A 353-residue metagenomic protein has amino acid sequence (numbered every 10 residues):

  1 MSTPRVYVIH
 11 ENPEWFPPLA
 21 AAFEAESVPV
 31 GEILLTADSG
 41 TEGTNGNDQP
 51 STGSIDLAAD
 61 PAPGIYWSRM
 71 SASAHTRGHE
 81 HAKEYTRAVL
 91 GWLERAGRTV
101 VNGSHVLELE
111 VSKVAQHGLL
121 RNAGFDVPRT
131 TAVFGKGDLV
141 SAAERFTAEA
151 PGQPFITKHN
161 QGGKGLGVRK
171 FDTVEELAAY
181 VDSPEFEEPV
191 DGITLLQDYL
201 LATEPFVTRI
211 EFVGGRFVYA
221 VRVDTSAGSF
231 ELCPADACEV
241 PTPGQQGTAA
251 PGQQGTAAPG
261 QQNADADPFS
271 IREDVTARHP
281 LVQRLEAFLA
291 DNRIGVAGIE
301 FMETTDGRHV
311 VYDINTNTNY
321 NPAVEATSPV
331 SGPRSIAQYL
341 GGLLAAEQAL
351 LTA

Functional and structural regions predicted by a protein language model:
S2, G97, H105-P205, T248 (+4 more regions): Active-site nucleotide/adenylate-binding loops and adjacent lid/helix of ATP-dependent enzymes
V8-I9, V213: Short hydrophobic segments within beta-strands
E11-F134: Conserved N-proximal alpha/beta basic substrate-recognition cap immediately N-terminal to, or forming the N-lobe
S71-A74, N160-G162, N317: Short glycine-rich anion-binding loops that position phosphate/pyrophosphate groups of nucleotides and phosphorylated
S73-R77, K164-G167, P322-A323: A short acidic, helix-capping loop that chelates divalent metal ions and anchors anionic groups
F155, F217-Y219, A297, V310-Y312: Protein kinase-like catalytic core scaffold
L166-L289: Phosphate-binding site of ATP-dependent enzymes
Q261, A290-V296, E303-A353: C-terminal active-site "lid" helix and adjoining low-complexity regulatory extension at the edge of ATP-using catalytic
